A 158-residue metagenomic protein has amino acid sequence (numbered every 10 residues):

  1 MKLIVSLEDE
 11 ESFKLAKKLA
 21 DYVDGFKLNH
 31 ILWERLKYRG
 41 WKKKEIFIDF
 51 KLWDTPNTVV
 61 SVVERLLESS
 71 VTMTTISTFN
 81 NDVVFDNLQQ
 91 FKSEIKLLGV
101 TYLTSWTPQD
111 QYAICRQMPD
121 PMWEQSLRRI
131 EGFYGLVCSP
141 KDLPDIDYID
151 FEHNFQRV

Functional and structural regions predicted by a protein language model:
M1-K18, Y22: N-terminal glycine-rich anion-binding loop in soluble enzyme alpha/beta folds
K2, D54-G135, S139-Q156: Conserved anion-binding
S6, D49, V100-T101: Conserved beta-strand segments of the P-loop GTPase G domain that flank and frequently precede/overlap
S6-E10, N29-H30, S77-F79, S139: Structural motif
S12-K14, W33-K37, L143-D145: Short, charged/polar "capping" segments at the starts of alpha-helices and the immediately preceding loops
L19, Y38-W41, L143-I149: Short loop/helix-cap segments at secondary-structure boundaries that form the rim of catalytic
V23-D24, K43-I46, D147-R157: Active-site regions of enzymes building and remodeling cell-envelope glycoconjugates
V23-M73: Metabolite-binding pocket within alpha/beta catalytic cores that recognizes anionic/polar moieties
